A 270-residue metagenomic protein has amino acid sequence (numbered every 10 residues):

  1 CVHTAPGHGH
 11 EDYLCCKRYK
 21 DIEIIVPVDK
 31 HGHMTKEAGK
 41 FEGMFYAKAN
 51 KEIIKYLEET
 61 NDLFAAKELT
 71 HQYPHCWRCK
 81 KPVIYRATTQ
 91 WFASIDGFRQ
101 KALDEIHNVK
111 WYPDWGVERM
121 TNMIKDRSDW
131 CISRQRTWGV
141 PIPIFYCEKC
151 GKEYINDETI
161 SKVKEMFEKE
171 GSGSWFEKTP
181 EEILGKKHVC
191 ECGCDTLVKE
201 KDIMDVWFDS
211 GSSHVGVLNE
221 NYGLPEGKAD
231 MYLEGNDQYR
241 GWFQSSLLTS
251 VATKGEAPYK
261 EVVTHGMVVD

Functional and structural regions predicted by a protein language model:
C1-I160, S174-P180: Residue patterns forming the tRNA-binding/recognition surfaces of aminoacyl-tRNA synthetases and related DALR
V2-H8, R18-K20, V26, M123 (+2 more regions): Conserved active-site neighborhood of enzyme catalytic/cofactor-binding cores
